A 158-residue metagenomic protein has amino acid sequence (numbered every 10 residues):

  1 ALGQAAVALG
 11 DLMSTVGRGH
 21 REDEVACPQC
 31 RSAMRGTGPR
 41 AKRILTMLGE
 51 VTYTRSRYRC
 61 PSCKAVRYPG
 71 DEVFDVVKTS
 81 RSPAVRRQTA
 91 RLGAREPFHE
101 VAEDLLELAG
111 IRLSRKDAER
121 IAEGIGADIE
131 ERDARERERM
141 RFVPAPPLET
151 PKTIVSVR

Functional and structural regions predicted by a protein language model:
A1-P61: Short, conserved DNA-binding cores of transcription-related domains
R21, P147-T150: Short helix-terminating capping/connector loops at secondary-structure junctions
L45, G49-L148: Short, positively charged, Gly/Tyr-enriched micro-motifs that form contact patches at catalytic or ligand/partner
P151-R158: Active-site cores of enzymes that catalyze phosphoryl transfer or operate on phosphate-rich substrates
